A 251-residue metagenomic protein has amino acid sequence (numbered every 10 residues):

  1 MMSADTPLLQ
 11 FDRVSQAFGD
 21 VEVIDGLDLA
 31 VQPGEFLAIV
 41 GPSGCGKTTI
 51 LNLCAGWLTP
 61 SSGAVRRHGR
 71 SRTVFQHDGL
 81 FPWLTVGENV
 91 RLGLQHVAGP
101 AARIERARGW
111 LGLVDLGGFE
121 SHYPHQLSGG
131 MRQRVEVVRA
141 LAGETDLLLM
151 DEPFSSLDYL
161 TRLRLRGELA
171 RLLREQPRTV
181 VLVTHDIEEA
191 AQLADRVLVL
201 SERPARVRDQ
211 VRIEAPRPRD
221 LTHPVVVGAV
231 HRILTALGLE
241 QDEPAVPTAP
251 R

Functional and structural regions predicted by a protein language model:
V40-P42: The feature captures the beta-strand-to-loop junction immediately N-terminal to the Walker
A55: Helix-to-loop junction immediately C-terminal to a conserved catalytic motif
L84-R91, E152: Short coil-to-helix segment of the ABC ATPase nucleotide-binding domain corresponding to the Q-loop/switch region
P100-F119, R171: Conserved ABC ATPase "signature" region
Y123-L127, M131: Conserved ABC ATPase signature
V137: Hydrophobic anchor residue at the start of the ABC signature
A142-D146: A short, proline-enriched helix->beta-strand linker immediately N-terminal to the Walker B motif in ABC-type P-loop
